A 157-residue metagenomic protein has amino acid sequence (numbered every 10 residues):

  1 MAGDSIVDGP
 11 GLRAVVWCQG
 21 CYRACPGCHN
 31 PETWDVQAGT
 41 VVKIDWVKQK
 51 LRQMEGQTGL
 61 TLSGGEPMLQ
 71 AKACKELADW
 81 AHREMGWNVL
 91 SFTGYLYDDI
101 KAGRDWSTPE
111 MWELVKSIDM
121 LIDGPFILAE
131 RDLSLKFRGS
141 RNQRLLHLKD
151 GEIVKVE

Functional and structural regions predicted by a protein language model:
M1-P10, R52-E55, M85-N88, T93-E157: Auxiliary Fe-S-binding modules of radical SAM enzymes
M1-W17, P26, N30-V36: N-terminal [4Fe-4S]-dependent radical SAM core
L12, N30-L114: Conserved Radical SAM active-site core
V16, E66, L121: Conserved, mostly hydrophobic/aromatic
W17, K72-A73, D132, H147: Ubiquitous "structural anchor" signal
A24, T33, L77-A78, D132 (+1 more regions): Alpha-helix termini
